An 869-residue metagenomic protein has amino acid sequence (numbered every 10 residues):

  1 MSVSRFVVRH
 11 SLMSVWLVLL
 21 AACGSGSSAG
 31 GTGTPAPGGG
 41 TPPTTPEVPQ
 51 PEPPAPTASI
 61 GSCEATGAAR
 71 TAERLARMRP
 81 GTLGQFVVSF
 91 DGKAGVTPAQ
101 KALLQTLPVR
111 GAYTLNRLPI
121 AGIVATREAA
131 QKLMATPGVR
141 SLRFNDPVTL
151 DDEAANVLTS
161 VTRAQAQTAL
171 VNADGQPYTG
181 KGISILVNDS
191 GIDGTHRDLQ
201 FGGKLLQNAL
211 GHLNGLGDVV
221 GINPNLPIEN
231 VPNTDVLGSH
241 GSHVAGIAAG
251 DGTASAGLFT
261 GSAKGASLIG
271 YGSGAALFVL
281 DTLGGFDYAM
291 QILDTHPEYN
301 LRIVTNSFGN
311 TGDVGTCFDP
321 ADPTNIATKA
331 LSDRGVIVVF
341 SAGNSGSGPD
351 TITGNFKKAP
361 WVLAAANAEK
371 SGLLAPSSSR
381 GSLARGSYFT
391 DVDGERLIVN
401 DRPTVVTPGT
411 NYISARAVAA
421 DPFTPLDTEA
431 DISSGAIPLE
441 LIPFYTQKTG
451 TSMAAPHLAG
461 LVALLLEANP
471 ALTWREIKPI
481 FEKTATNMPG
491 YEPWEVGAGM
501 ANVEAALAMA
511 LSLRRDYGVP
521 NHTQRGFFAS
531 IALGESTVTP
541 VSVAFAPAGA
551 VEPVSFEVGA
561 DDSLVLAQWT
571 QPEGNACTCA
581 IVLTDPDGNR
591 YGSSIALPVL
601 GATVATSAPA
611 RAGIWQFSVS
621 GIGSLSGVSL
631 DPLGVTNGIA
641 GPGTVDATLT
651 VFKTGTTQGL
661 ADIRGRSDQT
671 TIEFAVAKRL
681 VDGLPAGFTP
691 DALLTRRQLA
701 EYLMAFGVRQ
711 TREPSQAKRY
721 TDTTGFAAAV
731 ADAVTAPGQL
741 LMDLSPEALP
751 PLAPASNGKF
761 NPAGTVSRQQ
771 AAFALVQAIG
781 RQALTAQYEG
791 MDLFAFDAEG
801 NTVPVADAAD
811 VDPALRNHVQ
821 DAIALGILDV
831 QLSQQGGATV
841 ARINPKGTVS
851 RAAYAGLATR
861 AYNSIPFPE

Functional and structural regions predicted by a protein language model:
P37-A121, R127-M134, R140-R143, V148: Primarily auto-inhibitory N-terminal propeptides
P56-L83, R110-Y113, V124-Q131, L150-V187 (+6 more regions): N-terminal domain-start motif of subtilase-like serine proteases
S62-A65, E73-R77, L301-T305, I437-K448 (+2 more regions): C-terminal subdomain of the subtilisin-like protease fold in secreted/lumenal serine endopeptidases
G95-A99, D251-S255, S273-W361, S371 (+3 more regions): Substrate-binding/access-modulating region of protease and related hydrolase catalytic domains
P98-G175, K181, Q200-F201, P360 (+3 more regions): Autoinhibitory propeptides
L170-D281, P297-R302, D333-G335, K357-V362 (+4 more regions): Subtilisin-like serine protease catalytic core
D189, L210-V219, K357-A459: Extracellular S/T/G-rich loop segment that most often corresponds to the catalytic His/Ser-adjacent loop
P520, T648-E869: N-terminal propeptides
